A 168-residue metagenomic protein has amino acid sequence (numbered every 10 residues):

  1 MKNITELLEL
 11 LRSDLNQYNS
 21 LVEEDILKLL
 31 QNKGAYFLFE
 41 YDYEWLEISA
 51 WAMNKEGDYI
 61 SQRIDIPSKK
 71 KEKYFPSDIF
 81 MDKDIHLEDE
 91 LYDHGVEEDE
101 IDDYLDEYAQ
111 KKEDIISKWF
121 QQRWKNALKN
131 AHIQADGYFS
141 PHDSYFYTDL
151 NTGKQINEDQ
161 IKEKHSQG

Functional and structural regions predicted by a protein language model:
M1-S13, L30, Y108-G168: Acidic, proline/glycine-rich low-complexity IDRs
K2-E6, L15, V96, E100 (+1 more regions): Alpha-helical context
D14-K33: Short linear interaction motifs
Y18, Y36, Y41-Y43, Y59 (+6 more regions): Sequence-level detector for tyrosine residue identity
L27-I64: Amphipathic, interaction-prone secondary-structure segments
E44, D58, D82, H86-E88 (+5 more regions): A generic signature of intrinsically disordered, low-complexity regions enriched in glycine/proline and charged/polar
Q62-I66, P76-S77, E163-H165: Glycine-rich loops and low-complexity Gly/Arg-rich segments that provide flexible linkers or classic glycine-based
K69-Y138: Amphipathic protein-protein interaction modules
